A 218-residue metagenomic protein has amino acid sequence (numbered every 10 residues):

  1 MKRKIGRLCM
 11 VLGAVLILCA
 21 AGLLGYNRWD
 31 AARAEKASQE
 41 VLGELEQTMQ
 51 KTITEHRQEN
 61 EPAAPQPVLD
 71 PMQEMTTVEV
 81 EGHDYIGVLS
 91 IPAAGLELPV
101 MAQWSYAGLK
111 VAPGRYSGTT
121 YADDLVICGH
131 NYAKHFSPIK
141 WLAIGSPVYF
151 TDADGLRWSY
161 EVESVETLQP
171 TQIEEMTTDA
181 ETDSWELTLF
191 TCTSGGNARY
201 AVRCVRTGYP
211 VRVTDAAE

Functional and structural regions predicted by a protein language model:
K4-E218: Solvent-exposed, non-transmembrane regions of membrane-associated and secreted proteins
